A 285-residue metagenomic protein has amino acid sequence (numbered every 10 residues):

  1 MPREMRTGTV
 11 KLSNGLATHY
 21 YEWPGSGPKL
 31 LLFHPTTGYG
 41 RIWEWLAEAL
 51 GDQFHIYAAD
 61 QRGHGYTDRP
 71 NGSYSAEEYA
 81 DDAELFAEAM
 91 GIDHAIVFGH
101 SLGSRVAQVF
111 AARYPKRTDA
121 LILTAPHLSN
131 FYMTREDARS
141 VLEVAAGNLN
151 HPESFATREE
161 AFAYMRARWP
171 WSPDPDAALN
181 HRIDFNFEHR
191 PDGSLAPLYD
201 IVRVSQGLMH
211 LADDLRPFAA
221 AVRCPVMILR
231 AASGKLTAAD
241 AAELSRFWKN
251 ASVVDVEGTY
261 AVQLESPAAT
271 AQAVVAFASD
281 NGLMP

Functional and structural regions predicted by a protein language model:
M1-L31, D52-F54, I92-D93, V275 (+1 more regions): Alpha/beta-hydrolase fold catalytic core
S13-L16, W45, Y57-L102, Q272: Active-site loop/oxyanion-hole signature of alpha/beta-hydrolase fold enzymes
L16-Y66: Conserved HGGG/HGGXW glycine-rich cap/lid loop of the alpha/beta-hydrolase fold
D93-E136: Conserved hydrolase catalytic core segment
P152-H210: Conserved alpha/beta-hydrolase catalytic His-Asp/Glu region
E188-R246: Conserved serine/cysteine hydrolase catalytic core
F247-Y260: Catalytic histidine neighborhood in serine/cysteine hydrolases with alpha/beta-hydrolase-type architecture
G258-A271: Catalytic histidine-centered segment of alpha/beta-hydrolase-like enzymes
